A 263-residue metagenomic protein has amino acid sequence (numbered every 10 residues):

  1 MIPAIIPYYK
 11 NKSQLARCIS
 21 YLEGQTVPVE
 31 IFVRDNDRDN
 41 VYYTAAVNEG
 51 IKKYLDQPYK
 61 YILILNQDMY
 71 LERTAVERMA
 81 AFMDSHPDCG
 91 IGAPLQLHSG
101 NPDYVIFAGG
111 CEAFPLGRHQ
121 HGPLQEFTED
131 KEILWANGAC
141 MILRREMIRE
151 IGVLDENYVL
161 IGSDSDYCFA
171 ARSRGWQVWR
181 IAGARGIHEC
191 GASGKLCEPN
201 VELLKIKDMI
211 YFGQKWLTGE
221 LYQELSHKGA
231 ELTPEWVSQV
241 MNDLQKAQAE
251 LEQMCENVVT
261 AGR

Functional and structural regions predicted by a protein language model:
I2-N11, C18, Q25: A conserved hydrophobic helix/loop-capping motif in glycosyltransferases and polysaccharide synthases
S20-V33: Short, acidic, metal-binding catalytic loop of nucleotide-sugar glycosyltransferases
N36, L65-Q67, D155: Active-site acidic Asp-centered loop
R38-Y54: Glycine-rich, basic loop-to-helix element that forms the pyrophosphate-binding segment of sugar-nucleotide handling
E49, M69-I151, S165, W179 (+2 more regions): Acidic/His-rich active-site region of diverse nucleotide-sugar glycosyltransferases
Y59-Y70: Short beta-strand-to-loop acidic/aromatic patch adjacent to the donor-nucleotide binding site
G92, L97, S165-V259: Active-site-adjacent helix/loop segment of glycosyltransferases that harbors family-specific signature motifs
